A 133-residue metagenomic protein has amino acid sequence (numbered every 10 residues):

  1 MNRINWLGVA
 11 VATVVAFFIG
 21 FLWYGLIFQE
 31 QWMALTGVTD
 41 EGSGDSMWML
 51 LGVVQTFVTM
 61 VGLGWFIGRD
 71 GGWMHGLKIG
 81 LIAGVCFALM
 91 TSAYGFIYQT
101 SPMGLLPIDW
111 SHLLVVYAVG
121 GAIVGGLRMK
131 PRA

Functional and structural regions predicted by a protein language model:
M1-A133: Juxtamembrane/disordered regions of integral membrane proteins
